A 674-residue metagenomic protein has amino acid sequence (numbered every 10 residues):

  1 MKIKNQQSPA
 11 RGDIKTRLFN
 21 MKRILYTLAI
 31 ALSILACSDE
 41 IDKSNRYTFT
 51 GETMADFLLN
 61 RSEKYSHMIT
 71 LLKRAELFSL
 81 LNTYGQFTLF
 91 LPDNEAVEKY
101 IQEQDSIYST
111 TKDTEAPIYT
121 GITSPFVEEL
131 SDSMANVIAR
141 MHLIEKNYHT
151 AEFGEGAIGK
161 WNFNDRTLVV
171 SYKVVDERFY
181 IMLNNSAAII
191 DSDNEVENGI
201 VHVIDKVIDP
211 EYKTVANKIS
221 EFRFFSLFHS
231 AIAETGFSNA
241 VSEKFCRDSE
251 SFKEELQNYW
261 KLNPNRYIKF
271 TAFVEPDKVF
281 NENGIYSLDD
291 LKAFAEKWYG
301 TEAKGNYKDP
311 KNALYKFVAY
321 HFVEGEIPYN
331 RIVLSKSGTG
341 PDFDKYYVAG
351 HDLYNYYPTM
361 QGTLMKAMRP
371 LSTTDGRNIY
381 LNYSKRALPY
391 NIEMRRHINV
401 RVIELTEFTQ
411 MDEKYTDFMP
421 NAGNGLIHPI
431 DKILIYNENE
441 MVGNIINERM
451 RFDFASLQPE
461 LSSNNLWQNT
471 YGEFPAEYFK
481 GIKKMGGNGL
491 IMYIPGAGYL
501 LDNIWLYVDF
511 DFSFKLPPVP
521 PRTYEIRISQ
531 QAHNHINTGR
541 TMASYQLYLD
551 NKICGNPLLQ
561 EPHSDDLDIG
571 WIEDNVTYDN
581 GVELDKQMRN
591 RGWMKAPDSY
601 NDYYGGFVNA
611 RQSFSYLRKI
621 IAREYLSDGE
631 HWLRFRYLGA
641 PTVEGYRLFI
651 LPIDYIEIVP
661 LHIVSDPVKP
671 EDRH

Functional and structural regions predicted by a protein language model:
M1-L35: Sec-dependent bacterial lipoprotein signal peptides
T27, S33-S62, F78, I107 (+7 more regions): Bacterial Sec-dependent N-terminal signal peptides
A55, Y65, I69-L72, N94-E98 (+8 more regions): Extracytoplasmic/secreted envelope proteins and their assembly/folding machinery, especially bacterial periplasmic
F57-L91, E95: Post-signal-peptide N-terminal segment of Sec-exported extracytoplasmic proteins
F90-Y100, E195-P210, F273-E282, N421-Y436: FKBP-type peptidyl-prolyl cis-trans isomerase
Q102, I107-A187, K292-E413: Aromatic/histidine-rich interaction motifs
A240-L256: Extended compositionally biased segments used for macromolecular assembly or nucleic-acid engagement
M394-E407, I433-H674: Extracytoplasmic
